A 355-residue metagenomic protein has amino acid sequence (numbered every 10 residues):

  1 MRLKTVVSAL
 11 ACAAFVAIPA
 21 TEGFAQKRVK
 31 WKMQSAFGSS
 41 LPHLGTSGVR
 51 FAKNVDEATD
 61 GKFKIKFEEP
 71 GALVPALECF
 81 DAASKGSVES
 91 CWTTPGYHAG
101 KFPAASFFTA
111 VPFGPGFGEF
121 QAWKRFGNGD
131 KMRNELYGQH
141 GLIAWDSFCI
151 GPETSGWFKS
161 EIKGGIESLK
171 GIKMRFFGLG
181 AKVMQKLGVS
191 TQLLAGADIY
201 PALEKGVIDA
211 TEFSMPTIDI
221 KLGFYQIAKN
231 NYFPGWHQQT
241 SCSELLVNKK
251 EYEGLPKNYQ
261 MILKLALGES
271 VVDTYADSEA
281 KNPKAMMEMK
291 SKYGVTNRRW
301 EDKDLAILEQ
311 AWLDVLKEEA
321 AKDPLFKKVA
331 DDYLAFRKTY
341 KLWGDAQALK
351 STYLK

Functional and structural regions predicted by a protein language model:
M1-L10: Bacterial N-terminal signal peptides that target proteins for export
V7-S8, A17, A83: N-terminal non-cleavable signal-anchor helices
L10-A11, A20, T59: N-terminal regions of proteins, emphasizing targeting and processing segments when present
F15-G23: C-terminal segment of classical bacterial N-terminal signal peptides
F24-F120, D130, E135-K355: N-terminal secretory/targeting leader peptides
